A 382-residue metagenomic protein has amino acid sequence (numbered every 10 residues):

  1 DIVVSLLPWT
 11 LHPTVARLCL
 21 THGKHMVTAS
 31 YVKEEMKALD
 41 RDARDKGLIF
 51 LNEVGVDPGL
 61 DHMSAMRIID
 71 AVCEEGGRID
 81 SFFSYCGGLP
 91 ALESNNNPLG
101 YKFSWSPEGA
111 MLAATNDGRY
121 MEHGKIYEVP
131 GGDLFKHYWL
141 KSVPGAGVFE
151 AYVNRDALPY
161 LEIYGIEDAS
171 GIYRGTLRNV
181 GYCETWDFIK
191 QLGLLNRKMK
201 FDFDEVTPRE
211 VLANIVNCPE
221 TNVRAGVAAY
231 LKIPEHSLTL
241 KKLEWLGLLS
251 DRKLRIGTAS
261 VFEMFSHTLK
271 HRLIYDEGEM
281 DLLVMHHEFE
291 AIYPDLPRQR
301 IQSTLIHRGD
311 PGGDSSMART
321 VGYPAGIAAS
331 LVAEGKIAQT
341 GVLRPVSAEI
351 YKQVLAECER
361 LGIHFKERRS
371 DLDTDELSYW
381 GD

Functional and structural regions predicted by a protein language model:
I2, L6-A29: Rossmann-fold NAD(P) dinucleotide-binding segment
W9-P13, K37, G59, G322: Glycine-rich phosphate-binding loop at the start of an alpha helix
A16-T21, A29-N52: Rossmann-fold NAD(P)-binding glycine/threonine-rich loop
K24, L48, I363: Short glycine/serine/threonine/alanine-rich loop segments
V54-S64: Short alpha-helices
H62-C73: Active-site-proximal alpha-helical scaffold in enzymes
A71-D382: C-terminal catalytic/substrate-binding lobe primarily of soluble NAD(P)-dependent oxidoreductases
